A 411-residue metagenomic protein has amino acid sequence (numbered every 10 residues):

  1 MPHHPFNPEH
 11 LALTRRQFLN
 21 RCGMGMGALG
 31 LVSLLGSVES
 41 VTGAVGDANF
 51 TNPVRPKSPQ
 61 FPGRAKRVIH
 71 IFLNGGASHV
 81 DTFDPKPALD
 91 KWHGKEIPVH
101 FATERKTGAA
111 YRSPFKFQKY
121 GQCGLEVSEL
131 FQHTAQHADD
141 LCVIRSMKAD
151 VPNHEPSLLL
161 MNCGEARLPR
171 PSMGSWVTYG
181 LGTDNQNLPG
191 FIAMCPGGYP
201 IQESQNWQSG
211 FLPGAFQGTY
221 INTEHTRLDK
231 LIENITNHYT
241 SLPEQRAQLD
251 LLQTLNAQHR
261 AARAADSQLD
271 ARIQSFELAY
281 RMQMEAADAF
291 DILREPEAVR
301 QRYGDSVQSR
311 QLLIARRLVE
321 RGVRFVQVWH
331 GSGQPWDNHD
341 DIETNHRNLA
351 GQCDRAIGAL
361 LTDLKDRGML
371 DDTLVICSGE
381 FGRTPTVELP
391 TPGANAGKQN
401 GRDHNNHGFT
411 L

Functional and structural regions predicted by a protein language model:
M1-L411: Ligand-binding pockets and gating/stacking loops
